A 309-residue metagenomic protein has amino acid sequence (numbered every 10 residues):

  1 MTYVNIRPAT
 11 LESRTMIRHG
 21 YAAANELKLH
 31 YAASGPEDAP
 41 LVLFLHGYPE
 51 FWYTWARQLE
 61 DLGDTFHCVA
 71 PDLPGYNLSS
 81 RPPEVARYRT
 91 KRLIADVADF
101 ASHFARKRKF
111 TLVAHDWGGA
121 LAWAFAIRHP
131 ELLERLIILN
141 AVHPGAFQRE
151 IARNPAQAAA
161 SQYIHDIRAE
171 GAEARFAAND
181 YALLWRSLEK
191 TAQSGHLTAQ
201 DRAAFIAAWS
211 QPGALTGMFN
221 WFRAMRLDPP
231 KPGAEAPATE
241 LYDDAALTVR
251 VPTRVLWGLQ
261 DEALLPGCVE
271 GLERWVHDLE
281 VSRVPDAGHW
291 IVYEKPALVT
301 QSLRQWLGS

Functional and structural regions predicted by a protein language model:
T2-T15, K28-L29, S34, V69 (+4 more regions): Flexible "cap/lid" subdomain of the alpha/beta-hydrolase fold that forms the substrate-access gate
E12, A23, D286: A conserved catalytic-core segment of Leloir-type glycosyltransferases
R18-A24: Short acidic-hydrophobic surface loop/beta-edge motif
N25-K28, A39: Short acidic/polar mixed-charge low-complexity motifs
A33-S80: Conserved HGGG/HGGXW glycine-rich cap/lid loop of the alpha/beta-hydrolase fold
G47, R89, E294-K295: Active-site helix-initiating loop/hinge in glycosyltransferases
P49, G118, V292: Short active-site segment of divalent metal-dependent hydrolases/proteases that encodes the spacing between
A287-P296, T300: Catalytic histidine-centered segment of alpha/beta-hydrolase-like enzymes
